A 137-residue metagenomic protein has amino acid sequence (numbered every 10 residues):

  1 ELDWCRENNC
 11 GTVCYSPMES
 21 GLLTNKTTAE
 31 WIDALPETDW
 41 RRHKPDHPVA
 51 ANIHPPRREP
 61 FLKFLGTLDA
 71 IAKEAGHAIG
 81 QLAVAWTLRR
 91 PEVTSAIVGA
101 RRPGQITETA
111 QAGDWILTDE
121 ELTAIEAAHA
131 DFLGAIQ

Functional and structural regions predicted by a protein language model:
E1-I71: Glycine-rich, positively charged active-site loop/lid region within alpha/beta enzyme cores that binds and organizes
W4-N9, I71-G76, R89-V93, A124: A structural motif corresponding to the C-terminal end of an alpha-helix and its immediate exit/capping segment
H47-A51, A85, G104: Generic signal for short, ordered secondary-structure residues within or immediately flanking folded domains
L82: Glycine/threonine-rich phosphate-binding loop and adjacent beta-strand/alpha-helix elements that clamp
T87-D131: N-terminal pre-core extensions flanking Radical SAM catalytic domains
A135: Substrate/cofactor-recognition hotspot
